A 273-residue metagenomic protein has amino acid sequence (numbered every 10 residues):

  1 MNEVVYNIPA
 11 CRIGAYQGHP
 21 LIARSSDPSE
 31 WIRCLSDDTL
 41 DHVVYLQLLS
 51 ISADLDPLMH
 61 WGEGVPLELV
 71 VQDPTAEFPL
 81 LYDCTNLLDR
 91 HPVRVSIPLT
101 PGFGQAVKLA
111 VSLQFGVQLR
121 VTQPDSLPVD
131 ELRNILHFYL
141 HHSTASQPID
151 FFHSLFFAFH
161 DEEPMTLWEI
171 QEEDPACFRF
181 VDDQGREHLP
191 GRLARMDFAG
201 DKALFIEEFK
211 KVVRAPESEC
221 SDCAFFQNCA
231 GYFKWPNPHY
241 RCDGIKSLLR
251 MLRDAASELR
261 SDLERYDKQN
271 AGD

Functional and structural regions predicted by a protein language model:
M1-R24, C223: N-terminal pre-triad scaffold of radical SAM enzymes
N7-P9, L80-D83, S96-P98, E219-N228: Short, solvent-exposed coil/turn linker segments
A15-S126: Radical SAM/AdoMet-radical enzyme domain recognition
L67-E68, V93-V95, L119-T122, L167-F180 (+2 more regions): Short, Lys/Arg-enriched charge-dense amphipathic segments
E68-L69, V93-G104, F180-G185, E207-E219: Phosphate-binding glycine-rich loops and adjacent basic patches that engage nucleotide phosphates, nucleic-acid
G116-Q118, Q123-L204, N228: A C-terminal junction/extension of Radical SAM enzymes
A194-D273: Flexible mid-to-C-terminal extensions adjoining Fe-S/redox cofactors in radical SAM and related proteins
